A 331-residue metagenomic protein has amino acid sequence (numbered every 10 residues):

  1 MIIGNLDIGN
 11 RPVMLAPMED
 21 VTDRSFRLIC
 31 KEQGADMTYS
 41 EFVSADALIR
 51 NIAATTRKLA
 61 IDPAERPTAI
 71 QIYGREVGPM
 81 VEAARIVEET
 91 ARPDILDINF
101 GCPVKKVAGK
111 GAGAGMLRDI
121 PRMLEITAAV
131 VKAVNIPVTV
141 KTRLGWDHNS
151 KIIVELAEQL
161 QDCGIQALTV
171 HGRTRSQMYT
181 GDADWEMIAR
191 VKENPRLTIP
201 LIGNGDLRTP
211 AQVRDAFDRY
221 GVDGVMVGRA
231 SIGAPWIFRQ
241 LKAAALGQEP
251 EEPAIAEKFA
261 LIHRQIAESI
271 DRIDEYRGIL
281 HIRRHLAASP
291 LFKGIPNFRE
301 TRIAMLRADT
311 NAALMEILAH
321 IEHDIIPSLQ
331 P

Functional and structural regions predicted by a protein language model:
M1-P331: Flavin-dependent oxidoreductase catalytic cores
